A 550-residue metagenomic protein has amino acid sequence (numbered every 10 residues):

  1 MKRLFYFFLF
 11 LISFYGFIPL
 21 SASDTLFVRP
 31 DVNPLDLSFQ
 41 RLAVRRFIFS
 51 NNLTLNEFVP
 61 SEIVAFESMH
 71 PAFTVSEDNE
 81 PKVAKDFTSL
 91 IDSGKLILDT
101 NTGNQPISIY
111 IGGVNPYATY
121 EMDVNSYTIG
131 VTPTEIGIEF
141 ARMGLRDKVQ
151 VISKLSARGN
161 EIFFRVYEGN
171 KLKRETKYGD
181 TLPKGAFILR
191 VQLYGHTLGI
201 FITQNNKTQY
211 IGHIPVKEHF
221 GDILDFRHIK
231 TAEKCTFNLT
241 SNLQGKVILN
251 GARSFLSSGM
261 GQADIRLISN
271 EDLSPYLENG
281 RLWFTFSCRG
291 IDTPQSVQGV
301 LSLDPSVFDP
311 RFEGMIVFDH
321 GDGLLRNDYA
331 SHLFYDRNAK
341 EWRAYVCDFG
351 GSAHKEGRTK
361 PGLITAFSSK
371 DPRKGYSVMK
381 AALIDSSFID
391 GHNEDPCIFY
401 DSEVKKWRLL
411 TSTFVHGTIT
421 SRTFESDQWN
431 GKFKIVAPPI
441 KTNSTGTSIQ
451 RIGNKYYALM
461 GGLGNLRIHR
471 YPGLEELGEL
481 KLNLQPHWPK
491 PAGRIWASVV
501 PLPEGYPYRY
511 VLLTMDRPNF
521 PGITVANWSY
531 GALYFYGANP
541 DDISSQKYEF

Functional and structural regions predicted by a protein language model:
M1-T25: Bacterial Sec-dependent N-terminal signal peptides
S23-F550: Carbohydrate-active catalytic/glycan-binding domains of CAZyme proteins, especially the secreted or lumenal ectodomains
